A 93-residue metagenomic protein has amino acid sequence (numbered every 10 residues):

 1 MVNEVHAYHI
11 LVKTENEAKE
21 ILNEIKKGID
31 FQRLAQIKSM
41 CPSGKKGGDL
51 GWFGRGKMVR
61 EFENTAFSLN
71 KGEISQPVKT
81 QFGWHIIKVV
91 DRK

Functional and structural regions predicted by a protein language model:
M1-K27, M40-K57, I87-K93: Well-structured core secondary-structure elements of compact alpha/beta domains
K27-Q32, G72: Glycine-centered tight-turn and secondary-structure capping sites
K57-K71: Cell-wall glycan
I74-T80: Short acidic-hydrophobic surface loop/beta-edge motif
